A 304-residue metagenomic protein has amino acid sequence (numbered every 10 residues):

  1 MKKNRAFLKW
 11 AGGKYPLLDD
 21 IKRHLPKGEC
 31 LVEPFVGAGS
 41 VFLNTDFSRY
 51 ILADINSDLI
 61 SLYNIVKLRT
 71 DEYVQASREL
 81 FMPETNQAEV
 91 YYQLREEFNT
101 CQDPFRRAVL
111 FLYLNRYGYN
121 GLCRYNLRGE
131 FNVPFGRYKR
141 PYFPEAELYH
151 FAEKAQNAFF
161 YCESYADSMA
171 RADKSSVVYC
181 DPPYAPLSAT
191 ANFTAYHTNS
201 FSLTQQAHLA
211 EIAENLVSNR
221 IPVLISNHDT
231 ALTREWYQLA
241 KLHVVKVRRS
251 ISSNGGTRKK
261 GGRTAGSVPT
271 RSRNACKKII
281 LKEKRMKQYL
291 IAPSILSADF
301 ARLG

Functional and structural regions predicted by a protein language model:
K2-P16, H24-K27, R69-T194, Q206-N219 (+1 more regions): SAM-dependent nucleic-acid methyltransferase catalytic core
C30-F98: SAM cofactor-binding core of SAM-dependent methyltransferases, primarily the Rossmann-like beta-alpha-beta module
F35-S40, E147-L148, N227-A231: Short, polar loop motifs at secondary-structure junctions
N56-L59, A185, K246-S253: Short, acidic/turn-prone active-site loops that include or flank metal/cofactor- and phosphate-binding residues
V177, P222, Q288-A292: Structural preference for beta-strand elements that scaffold enzyme active sites
S202-K284: Long, positively charged, glycine-interspersed low-complexity recognition regions
K287-G304: Conserved N-terminal beta1-alpha1 strand-loop-helix module at the mouth
